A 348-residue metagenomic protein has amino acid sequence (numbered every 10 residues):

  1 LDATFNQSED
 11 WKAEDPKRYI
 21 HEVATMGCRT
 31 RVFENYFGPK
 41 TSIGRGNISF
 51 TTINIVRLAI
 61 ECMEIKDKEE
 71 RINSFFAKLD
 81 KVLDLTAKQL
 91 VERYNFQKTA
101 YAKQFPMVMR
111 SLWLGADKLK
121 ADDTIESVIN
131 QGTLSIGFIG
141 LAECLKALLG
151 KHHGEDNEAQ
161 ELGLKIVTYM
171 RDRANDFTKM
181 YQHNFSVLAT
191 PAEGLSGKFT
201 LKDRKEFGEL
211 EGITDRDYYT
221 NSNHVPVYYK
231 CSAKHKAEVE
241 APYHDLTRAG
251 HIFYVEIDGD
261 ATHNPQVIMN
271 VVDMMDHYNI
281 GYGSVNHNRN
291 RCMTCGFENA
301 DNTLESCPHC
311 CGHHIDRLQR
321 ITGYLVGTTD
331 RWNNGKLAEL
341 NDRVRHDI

Functional and structural regions predicted by a protein language model:
L1-N130, K151-H152, D156-D316: Conserved catalytic cores of very large enzyme subunits
V32-E34, L141, N334: Sequence-pattern detector for short linear motifs and compositional/periodic biases rather than a specific fold
G44-I48, I125-L145, H313-D330: Conserved phosphate/anionic-ligand binding catalytic regions in large, soluble enzymes, centered on
I55, I60, Q131, F138 (+4 more regions): Generic structural "secondary-structure junction" signal
E61, C144, L195, H263 (+3 more regions): Residues in flexible loops and secondary-structure boundaries
L304, C311-I348: Long insertion/accessory domains within large nucleic-acid-processing enzymes
